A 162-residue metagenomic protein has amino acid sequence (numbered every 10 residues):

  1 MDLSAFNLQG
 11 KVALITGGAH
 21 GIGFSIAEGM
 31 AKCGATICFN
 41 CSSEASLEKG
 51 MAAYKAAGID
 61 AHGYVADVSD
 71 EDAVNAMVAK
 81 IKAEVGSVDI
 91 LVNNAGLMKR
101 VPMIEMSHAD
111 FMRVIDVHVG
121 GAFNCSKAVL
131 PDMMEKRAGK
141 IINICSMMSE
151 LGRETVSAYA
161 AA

Functional and structural regions predicted by a protein language model:
V12, A19-H20: Conserved glycine-rich cofactor-binding loop
C33-K49: Conserved glycine-rich Rossmann-like NAD(P)H-binding loop of the short-chain dehydrogenase/reductase
E44-S46, V65-M77, H108: The beta1-alpha1 cofactor-binding region of Rossmann-like NAD(H)/NADP(H)-dependent oxidoreductases
P102-M103, D110-I115: Substrate-binding pocket helix/loop in short-chain dehydrogenase/reductase
I104, L151-S157: Active-site loop immediately N-terminal to the catalytic Tyr-X3-Lys motif of short-chain dehydrogenase/reductase
S126, A162: Active-site helix of classical SDR
S146: Residue(s) in the substrate-gating loop at a strand-loop-helix junction that position the organic substrate next
